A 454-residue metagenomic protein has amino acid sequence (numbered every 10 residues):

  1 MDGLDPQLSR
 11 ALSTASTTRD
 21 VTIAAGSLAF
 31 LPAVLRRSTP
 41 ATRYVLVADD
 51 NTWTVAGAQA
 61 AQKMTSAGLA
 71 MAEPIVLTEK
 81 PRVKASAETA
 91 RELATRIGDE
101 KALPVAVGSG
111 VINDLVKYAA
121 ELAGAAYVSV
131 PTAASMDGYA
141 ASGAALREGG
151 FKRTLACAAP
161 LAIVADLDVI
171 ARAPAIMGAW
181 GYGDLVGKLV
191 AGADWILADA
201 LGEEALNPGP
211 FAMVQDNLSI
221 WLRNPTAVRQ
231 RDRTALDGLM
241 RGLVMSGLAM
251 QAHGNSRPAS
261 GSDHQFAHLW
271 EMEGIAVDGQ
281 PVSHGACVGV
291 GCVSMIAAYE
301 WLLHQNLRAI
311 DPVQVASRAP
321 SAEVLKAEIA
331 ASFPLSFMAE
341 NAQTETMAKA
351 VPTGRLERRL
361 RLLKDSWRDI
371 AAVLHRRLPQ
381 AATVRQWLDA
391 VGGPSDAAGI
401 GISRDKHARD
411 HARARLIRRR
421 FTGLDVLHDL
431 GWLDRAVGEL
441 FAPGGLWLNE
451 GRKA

Functional and structural regions predicted by a protein language model:
M1-L103: ATP/NTP phosphate-donor binding region
L4-L8, L185, Q305-A454: C-terminal charged capping/lid subdomain of soluble metabolic enzymes
S13-T14, S38-T39, R96-D99, A120 (+6 more regions): Solvent-exposed alpha-helices and their adjacent loops that cap or buttress functional pockets in soluble metabolic
T39-A56, M177-G181, S403, A408-H411 (+1 more regions): N-terminal low-complexity or amphipathic/hydrophobic leaders
E73, R82-K101, A134, M250-H253 (+2 more regions): Non-transmembrane, aqueous-exposed alpha-helical and coiled segments at domain scale
D99-A119, A123-T132: A short, small-residue-rich loop immediately preceding and capping a beta-strand
E121-I220: A glycine/threonine-rich phosphate-anchoring loop and its flanking beta-alpha core in nucleotide/phosphate-binding
M213-T383: Active-site segments that bind and position negatively charged phosphate/pyrophosphate groups
